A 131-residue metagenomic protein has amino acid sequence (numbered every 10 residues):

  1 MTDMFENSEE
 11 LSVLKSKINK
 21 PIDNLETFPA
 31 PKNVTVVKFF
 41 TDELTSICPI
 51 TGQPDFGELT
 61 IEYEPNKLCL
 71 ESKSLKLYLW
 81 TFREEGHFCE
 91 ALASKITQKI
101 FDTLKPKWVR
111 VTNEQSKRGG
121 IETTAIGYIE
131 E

Functional and structural regions predicted by a protein language model:
M1-E131: N-terminal intrinsically disordered, cationic/polar leader segments that include organellar targeting peptides
